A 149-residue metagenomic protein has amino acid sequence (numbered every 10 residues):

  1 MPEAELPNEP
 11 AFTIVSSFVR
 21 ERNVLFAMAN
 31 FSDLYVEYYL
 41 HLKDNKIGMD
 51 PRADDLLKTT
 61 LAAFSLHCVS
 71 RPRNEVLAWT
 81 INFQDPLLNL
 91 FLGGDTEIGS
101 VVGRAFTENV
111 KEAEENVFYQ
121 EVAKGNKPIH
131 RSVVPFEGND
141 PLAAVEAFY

Functional and structural regions predicted by a protein language model:
P2-Y149: General detector of N-terminal leader/presequence modules that precede the first folded domain
